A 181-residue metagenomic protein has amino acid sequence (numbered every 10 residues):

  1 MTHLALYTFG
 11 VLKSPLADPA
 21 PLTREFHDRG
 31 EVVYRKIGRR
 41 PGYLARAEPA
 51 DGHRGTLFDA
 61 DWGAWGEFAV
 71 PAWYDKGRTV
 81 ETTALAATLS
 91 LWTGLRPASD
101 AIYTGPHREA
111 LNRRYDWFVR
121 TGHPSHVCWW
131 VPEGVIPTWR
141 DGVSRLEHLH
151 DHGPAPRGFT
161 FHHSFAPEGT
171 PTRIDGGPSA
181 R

Functional and structural regions predicted by a protein language model:
M1-L85, P97-D100, P124-R181: Short S/T/G/P-rich N-terminal loop/turn motif that feeds into the first structured element of a domain
K36-I37, W117-V119: Short, conserved catalytic or adaptor-binding loops enriched in Gly and charged residues
L91-P97: Helix N-cap motif at beta-to-alpha junctions
A101-E109: Short amphipathic alpha-helices in soluble, non-transmembrane regions that often serve as interface/regulatory elements
E109-F118: A common structural junction motif
